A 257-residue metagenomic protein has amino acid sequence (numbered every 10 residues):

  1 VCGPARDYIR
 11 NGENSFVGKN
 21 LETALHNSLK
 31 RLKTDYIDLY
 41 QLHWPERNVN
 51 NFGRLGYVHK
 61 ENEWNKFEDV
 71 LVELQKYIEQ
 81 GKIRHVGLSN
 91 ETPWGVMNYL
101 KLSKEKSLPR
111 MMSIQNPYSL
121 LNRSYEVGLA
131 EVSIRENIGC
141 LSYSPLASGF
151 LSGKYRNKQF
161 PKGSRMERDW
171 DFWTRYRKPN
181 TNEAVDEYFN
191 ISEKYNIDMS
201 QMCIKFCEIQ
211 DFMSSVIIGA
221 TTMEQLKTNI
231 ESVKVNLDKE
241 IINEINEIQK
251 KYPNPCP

Functional and structural regions predicted by a protein language model:
V1-R6, I114-Y118: A short, structured active-site edge motif that brings together acidic residues
C2-E22, Y57-N65: Active-site mouth loops of central-metabolism enzymes
V17-R31, V96-L100: Short, acidic/polar
I37: Extracellular glycoside hydrolase catalytic/binding regions
Y40-Q41: Conserved beta-ketoacyl condensing-enzyme motif
P45-E247: Beta/alpha (TIM)-barrel catalytic core signal, keyed to glycine-rich beta->alpha loops juxtaposed to Asp/Glu that bind
P255: Substrate/cofactor-recognition hotspot
